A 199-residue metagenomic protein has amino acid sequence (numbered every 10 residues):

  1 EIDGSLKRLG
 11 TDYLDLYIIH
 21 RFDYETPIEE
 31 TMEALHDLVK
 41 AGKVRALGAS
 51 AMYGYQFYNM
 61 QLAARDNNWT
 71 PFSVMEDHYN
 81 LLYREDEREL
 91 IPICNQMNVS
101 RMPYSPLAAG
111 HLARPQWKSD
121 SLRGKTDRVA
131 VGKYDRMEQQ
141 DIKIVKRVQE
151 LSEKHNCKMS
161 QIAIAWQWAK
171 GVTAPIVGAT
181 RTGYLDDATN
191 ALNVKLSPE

Functional and structural regions predicted by a protein language model:
E1-E85, E89: Glycine/proline-rich, positively charged, aromatic-decorated active-site loop/lid region on the catalytic face
S5, L14, P27, L47 (+6 more regions): Conserved, mostly hydrophobic/aromatic
L35, E87-C94, Q149, I164: Short amphipathic alpha-helical segments and helix-helix/interface helices
V39, P106, R136-V194: Conserved short secondary-structure transition element at the edge of the structured enzyme core that lines
Y53, Y79-Y83, S105-L112, W166 (+1 more regions): Glycine-rich beta-alpha junction loops
A64-N68, I91-I93, K118-R123, L192-K195: Short, hinge-like loop/turn segments at secondary-structure boundaries
I93-E150, K170-T173: Glycine-rich, positively charged active-site loop/lid region within alpha/beta enzyme cores that binds and organizes
